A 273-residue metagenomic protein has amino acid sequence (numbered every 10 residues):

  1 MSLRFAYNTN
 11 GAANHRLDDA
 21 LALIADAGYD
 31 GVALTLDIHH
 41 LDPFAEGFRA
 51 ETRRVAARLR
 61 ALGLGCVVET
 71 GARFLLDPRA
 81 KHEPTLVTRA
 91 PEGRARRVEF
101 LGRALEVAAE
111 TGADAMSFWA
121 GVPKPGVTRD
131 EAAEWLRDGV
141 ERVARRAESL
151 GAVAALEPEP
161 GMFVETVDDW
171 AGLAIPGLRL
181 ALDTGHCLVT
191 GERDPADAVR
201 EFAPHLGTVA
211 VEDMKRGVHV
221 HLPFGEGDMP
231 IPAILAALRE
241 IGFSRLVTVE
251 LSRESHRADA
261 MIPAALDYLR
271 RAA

Functional and structural regions predicted by a protein language model:
L3-T9, V32-L34, C66-T70, M116-F118 (+4 more regions): Hydrophobic faces of well-ordered beta-strands that scaffold small-molecule active sites in alpha/beta enzyme cores
A12, T248-M261: A short, acidic, flexible beta-alpha connecting loop/helix-capping segment that sits on the rim of active
D18-D19, L62-L64, L75-R179, D259: Active-site acidic/histidine proton-transfer and metal-coordination neighborhood in alpha/beta enzyme cores
A20-I38: Catalytic domains of carbohydrate-active enzymes, especially glycoside hydrolases
L21-A27, G47-E69, L105-G112, R145-S149 (+3 more regions): Acidic (Asp/Glu)-rich catalytic clusters
V32-L34, I38, R137-D228: Acidic/histidine-rich catalytic cores of soluble enzymes
T35-A56, A120-V127: Glycine-rich, proline-tolerant flexible connector loops at the mouths of alpha/beta enzymes
A258-A273: C-terminal helical cap(s) of enzyme catalytic domains, especially alpha/beta-barrels
